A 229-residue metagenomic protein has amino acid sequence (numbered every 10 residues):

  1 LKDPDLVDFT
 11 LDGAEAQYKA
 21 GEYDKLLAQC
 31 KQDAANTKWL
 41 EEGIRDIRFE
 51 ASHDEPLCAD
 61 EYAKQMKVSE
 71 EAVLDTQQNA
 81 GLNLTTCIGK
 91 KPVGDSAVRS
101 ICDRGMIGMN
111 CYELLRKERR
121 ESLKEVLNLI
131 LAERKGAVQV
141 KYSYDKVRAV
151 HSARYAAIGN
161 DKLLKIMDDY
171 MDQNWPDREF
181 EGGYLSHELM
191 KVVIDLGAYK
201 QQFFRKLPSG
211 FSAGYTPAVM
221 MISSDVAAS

Functional and structural regions predicted by a protein language model:
L1-I166, W175: Feature for intrinsically disordered/low-complexity regulatory segments and propeptides
A157-S229: Intrinsic disorder/low-complexity polar-acidic segments
